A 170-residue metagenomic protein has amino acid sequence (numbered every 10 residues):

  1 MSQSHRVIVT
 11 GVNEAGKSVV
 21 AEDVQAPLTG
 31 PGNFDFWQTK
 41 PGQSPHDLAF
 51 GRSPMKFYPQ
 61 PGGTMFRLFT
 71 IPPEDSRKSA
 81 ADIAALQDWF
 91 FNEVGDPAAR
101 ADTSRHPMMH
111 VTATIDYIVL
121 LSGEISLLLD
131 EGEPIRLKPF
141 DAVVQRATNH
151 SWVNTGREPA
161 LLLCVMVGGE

Functional and structural regions predicted by a protein language model:
M1-M55: N-terminal leader/capping segments at the start of a protein or of a new domain
I8, V12-N13, K17-E22, T155-E170: Double-stranded beta-helix
K40-Y58, R67-I71, K78-A80, W89: Terminal, intrinsically disordered low-complexity segments enriched in charged/polar and proline residues
F66-T112, R146-N149: Conserved short histidine dyad/triad with adjacent acidic residue
T70-P72, H110-L127, G168: Short, conserved beta-strand element in jelly-roll/cupin
S104, S126, G132-P139, A147-G169: Ligand-binding loop in jelly-roll beta-barrel domains
